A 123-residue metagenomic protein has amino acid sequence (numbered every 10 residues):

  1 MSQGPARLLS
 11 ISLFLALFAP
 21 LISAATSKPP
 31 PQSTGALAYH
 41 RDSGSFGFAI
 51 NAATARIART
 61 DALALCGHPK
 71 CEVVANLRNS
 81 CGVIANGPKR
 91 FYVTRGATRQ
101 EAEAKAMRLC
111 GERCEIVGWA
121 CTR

Functional and structural regions predicted by a protein language model:
S2-S10, L21-R123: Helix-coil modules at protein/domain termini and other flexible surface or pore-lining loops, especially C-terminal
A16-L17: Hydrophobic alpha-helical transmembrane segments of integral membrane proteins, especially lipid-exposed positions
